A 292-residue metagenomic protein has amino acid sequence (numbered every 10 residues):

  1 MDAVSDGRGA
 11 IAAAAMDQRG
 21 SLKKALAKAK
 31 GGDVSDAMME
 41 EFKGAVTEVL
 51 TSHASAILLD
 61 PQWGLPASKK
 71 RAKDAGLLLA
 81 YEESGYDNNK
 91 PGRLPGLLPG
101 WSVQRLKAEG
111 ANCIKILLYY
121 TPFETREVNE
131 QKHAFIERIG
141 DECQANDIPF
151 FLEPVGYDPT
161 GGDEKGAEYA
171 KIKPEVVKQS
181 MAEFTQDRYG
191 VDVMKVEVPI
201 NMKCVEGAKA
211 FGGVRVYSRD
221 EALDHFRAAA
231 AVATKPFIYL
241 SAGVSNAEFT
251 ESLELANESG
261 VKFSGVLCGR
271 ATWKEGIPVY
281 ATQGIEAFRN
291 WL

Functional and structural regions predicted by a protein language model:
M1-G9, V128-I148, D158-L292: Expand to "…catalyze enediolate/carbanion chemistry for C-C bond making/breaking, isomerization, decarboxylation
M1-R126, G190, V214-S218, K235-P236 (+4 more regions): Alpha/beta catalytic barrel-like cores
K107-P122, A145-E164: A short mid-domain helix/strand-loop element embedded in enzyme catalytic domains that forms or borders the active-site
